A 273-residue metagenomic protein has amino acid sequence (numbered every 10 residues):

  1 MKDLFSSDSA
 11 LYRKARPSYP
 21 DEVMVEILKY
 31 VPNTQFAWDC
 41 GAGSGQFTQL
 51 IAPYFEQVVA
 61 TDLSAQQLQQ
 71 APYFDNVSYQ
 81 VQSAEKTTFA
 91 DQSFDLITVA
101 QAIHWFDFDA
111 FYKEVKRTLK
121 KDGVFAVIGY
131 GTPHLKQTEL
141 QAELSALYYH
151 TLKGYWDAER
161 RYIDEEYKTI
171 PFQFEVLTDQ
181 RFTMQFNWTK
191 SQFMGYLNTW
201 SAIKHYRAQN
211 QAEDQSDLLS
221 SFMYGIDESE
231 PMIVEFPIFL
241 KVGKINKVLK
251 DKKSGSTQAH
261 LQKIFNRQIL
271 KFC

Functional and structural regions predicted by a protein language model:
L4-P17: Class I SAM-dependent methyltransferase Rossmann-like catalytic core, especially the SAM/SAH-binding loop
K14-Q35: Conserved alpha-helix/loop element of class I SAM-dependent methyltransferases that forms part of the SAM/SAH-binding
W38, S44-K86: Class I SAM-dependent methyltransferase SAM/SAH-binding core
E85-L96: A short acidic, Gly/Pro-enriched loop at the edge of an enzyme's catalytic core that lines a small-molecule cofactor
L96-A100, F108: A short beta-strand submotif of the Rossmann-like class I SAM-dependent methyltransferase core that lines
F106-V115: A short, conserved alpha-helix within the catalytic core of class I
K116, K120-F186: Conserved catalytic/acceptor-binding region of the Class I
E165-L249: Conserved Class I S-adenosyl-L-methionine
